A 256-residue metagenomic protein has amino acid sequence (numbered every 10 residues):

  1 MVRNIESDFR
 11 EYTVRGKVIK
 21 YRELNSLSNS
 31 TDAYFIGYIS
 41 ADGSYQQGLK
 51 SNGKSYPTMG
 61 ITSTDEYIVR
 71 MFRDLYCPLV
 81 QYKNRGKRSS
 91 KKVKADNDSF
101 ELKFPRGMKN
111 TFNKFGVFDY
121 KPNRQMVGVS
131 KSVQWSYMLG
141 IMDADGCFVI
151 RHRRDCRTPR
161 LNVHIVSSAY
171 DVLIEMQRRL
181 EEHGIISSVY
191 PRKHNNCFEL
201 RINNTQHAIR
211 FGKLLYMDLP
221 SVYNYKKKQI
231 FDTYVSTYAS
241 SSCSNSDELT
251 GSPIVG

Functional and structural regions predicted by a protein language model:
M1-G256: Internal intein/HINT superfamily modules and their associated LAGLIDADG
